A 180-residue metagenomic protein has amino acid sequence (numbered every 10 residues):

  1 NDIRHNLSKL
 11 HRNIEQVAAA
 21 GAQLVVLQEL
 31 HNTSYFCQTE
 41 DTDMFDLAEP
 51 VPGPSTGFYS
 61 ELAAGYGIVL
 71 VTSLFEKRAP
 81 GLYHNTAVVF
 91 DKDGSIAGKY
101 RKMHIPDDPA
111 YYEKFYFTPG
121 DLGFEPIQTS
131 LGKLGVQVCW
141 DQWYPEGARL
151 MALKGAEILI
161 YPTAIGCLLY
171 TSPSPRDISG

Functional and structural regions predicted by a protein language model:
I3, R12-K92, K99, G166-S172: Cys-nucleophile CN-hydrolase/nitrilase-fold catalytic domain and related Cys-dependent amidase chemistry that acts on
L7-I14, E146-A148: Short, acidic/polar
Y35, I105-D108, G180: Conserved protein kinase catalytic core
D41, P145, G180: Loop/helix-junction capping segments adjacent to catalytic residues or to phosphate/diphosphate-binding pockets
E49-V51, R78-I158, P162-S172: Active-site catalytic loop in hydrolytic enzyme cores
G67-I68, G132, R176: Generic structural signal for secondary-structure transition and capping sites
Y170-G180: Single conserved hydrophobic/aromatic residue that forms the stacking wall/gate of nucleotide- or nucleobase-binding
